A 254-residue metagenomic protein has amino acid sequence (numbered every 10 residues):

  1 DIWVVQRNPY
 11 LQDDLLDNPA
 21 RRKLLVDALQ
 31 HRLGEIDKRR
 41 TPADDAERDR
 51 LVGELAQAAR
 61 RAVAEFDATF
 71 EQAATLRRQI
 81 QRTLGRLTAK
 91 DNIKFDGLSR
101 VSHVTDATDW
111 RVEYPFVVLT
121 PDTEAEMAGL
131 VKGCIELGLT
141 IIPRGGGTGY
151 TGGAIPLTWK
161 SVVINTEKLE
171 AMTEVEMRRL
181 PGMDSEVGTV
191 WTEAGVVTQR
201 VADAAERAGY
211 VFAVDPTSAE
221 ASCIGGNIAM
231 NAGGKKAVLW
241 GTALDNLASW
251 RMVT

Functional and structural regions predicted by a protein language model:
D1-T254: Noncatalytic alpha-helical scaffold of FAD-dependent oxidoreductases
